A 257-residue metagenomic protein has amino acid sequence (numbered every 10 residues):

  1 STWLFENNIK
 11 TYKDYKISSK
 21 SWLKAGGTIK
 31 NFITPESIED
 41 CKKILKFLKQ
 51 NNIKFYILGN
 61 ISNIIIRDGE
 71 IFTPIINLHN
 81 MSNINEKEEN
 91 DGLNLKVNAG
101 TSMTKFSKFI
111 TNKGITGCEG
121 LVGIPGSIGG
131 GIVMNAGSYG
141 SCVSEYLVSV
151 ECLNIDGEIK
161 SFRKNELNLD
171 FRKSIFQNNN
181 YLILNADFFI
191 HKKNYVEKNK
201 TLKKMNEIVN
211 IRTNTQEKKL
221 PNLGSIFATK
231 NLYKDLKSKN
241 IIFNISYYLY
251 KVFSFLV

Functional and structural regions predicted by a protein language model:
T2-G131: Anion-binding (especially nucleotide phosphate/pyrophosphate-binding) glycine-rich loop and adjoining beta-alpha core
Y12, I64, L153, I159-V257: Phosphate/pyrophosphate- and phosphate-bearing ligand-binding catalytic cores of soluble enzymes
S18, N52, G59, E145-L147 (+2 more regions): Short beta-strand-initiation
A25, I65, G120-M134, Y139 (+5 more regions): Long, contiguous hydrophobic alpha-helical segments, chiefly transmembrane helices and signal peptides
G26-T28, I33-I38, I65-N83, V133-R163 (+1 more regions): Structural signature of FAD isoalloxazine-binding scaffolds in flavoprotein oxidoreductases
E36-E39, T101, K105, E145 (+4 more regions): Conserved active-site and cofactor/substrate-binding residues in soluble primary-metabolism enzymes
I64, S107-I110, C118-V122, N135-C142 (+3 more regions): A generic local secondary-structure boundary/capping motif
G92-L93, N98, T104, G117 (+1 more regions): Contiguous, small/hydrophobic- and glycine-enriched helical/loop subdomains that border and often "cap" functional
